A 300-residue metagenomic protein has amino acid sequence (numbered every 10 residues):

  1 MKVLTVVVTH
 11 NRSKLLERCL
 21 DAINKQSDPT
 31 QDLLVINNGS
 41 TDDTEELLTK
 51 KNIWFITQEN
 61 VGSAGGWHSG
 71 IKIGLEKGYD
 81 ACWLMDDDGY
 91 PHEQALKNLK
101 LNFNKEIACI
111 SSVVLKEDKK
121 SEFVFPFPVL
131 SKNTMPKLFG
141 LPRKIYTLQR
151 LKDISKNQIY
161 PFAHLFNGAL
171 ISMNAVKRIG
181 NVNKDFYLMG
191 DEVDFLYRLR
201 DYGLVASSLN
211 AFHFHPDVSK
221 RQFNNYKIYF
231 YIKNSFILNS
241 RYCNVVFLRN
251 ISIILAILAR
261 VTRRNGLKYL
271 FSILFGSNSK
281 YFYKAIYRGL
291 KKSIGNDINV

Functional and structural regions predicted by a protein language model:
D21-T30: Short, acidic, metal-binding catalytic loop of nucleotide-sugar glycosyltransferases
A22, N37-E46, G89: A conserved acidic beta->alpha catalytic loop
Q58-K77: Glycine-rich, basic loop-to-helix element that forms the pyrophosphate-binding segment of sugar-nucleotide handling
Y79-D88: Short beta-strand-to-loop acidic/aromatic patch adjacent to the donor-nucleotide binding site
Q94-N133: Conserved donor NDP-sugar-binding/catalytic core segment of glycosyltransferases
A163-I171, A175-G180, D185-N210: A short, conserved alpha-helix in the catalytic core of glycosyltransferases
Y202-N224: Active-site donor/metal-binding and catalytic loop motifs of nucleotide-sugar-dependent glycosylation enzymes
Y226-N234, N244-V300: Non-catalytic, C-terminal membrane-associated alpha-helical segments of glycosyltransferases
